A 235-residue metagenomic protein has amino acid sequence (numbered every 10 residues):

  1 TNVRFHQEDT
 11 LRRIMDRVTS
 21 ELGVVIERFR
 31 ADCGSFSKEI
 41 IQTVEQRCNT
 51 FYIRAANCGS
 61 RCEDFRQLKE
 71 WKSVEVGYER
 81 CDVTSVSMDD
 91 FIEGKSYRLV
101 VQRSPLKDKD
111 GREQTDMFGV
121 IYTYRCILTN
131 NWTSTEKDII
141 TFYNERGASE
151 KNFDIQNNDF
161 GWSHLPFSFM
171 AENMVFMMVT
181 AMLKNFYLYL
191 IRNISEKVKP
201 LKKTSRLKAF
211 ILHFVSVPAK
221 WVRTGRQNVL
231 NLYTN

Functional and structural regions predicted by a protein language model:
T1-S20: Active-site beta-loop-alpha junctions of metal-dependent nucleic acid enzymes, especially the RNase H-like/DDE
G23, I41-T50: Short, surface-exposed basic-aromatic patches at helix termini and helix-loop junctions that form
I26-G34, F51, I127, S149-Q156 (+2 more regions): Short, conserved catalytic/metal-binding motifs centered on acidic residues
F29-S37, N57-S60: Acidic, metal-coordinating catalytic cores used for nucleic-acid/nucleotide bond scission and strand-transfer chemistry
S37-T43, C62-R66: A short acidic (Asp/Glu
T50-N158: An anionic, glycine-rich sequence signature occurring as long contiguous blocks
E136-M170, V175, V179, L183-L188: Short amphipathic alpha-helical "interface-anchor" segments enriched in bulky aromatics
F186-N235: A short, flexible helix-boundary coil/loop motif
